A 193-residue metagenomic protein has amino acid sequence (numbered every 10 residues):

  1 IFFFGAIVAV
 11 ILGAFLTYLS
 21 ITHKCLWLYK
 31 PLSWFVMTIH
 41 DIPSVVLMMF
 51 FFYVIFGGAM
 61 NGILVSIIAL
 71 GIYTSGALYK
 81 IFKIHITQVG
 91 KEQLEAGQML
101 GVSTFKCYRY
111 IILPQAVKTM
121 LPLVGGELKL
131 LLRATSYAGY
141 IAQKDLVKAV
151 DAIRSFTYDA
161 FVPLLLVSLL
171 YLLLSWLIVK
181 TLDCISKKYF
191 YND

Functional and structural regions predicted by a protein language model:
I1-D193: Transmembrane alpha-helices and adjacent helix-loop boundaries
